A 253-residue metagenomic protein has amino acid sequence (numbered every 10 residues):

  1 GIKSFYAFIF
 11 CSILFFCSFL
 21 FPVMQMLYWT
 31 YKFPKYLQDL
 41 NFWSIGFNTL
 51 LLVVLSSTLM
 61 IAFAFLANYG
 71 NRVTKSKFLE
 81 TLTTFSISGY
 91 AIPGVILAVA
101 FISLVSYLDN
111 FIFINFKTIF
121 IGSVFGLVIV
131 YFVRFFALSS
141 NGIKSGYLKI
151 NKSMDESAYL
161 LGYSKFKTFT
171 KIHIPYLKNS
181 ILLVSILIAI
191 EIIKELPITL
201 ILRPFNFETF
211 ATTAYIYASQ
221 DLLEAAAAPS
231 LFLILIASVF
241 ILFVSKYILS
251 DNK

Functional and structural regions predicted by a protein language model:
G1-F5, V23-L59, T74-S76, Q220-D221: Periplasmic/extracellular loop-to-transmembrane helix junction in inner-membrane transport proteins
G1-I13, F243-K253: Transmembrane alpha-helical segments of polytopic membrane transport and secretion proteins
I2-K3, M26-L40, I193, T199-L242 (+1 more regions): Interhelical loop and adjacent transmembrane-helix boundary motif in polytopic membrane transport permeases
K3-I9, L66-L104: Cytoplasmic-entry segments and transmembrane alpha-helices of multi-pass inner-membrane transporters
I9-F16, V133, S140-I143, N151 (+1 more regions): Transmembrane alpha-helices
Q38-W43, T74, F78, V95-V133 (+2 more regions): Membrane-interfacial helix termini and adjacent extracytoplasmic/periplasmic loops of multi-pass transporters
G70-N71, K75-F78, K144-S153, Y159 (+3 more regions): C-terminal transmembrane helix and the adjacent membrane-cytosol boundary/short C-terminal tail of inner/organellar
G122-Y159, S185: Membrane-cytosol interface at the C-terminal ends of specific transmembrane alpha-helices in multi-pass membrane
